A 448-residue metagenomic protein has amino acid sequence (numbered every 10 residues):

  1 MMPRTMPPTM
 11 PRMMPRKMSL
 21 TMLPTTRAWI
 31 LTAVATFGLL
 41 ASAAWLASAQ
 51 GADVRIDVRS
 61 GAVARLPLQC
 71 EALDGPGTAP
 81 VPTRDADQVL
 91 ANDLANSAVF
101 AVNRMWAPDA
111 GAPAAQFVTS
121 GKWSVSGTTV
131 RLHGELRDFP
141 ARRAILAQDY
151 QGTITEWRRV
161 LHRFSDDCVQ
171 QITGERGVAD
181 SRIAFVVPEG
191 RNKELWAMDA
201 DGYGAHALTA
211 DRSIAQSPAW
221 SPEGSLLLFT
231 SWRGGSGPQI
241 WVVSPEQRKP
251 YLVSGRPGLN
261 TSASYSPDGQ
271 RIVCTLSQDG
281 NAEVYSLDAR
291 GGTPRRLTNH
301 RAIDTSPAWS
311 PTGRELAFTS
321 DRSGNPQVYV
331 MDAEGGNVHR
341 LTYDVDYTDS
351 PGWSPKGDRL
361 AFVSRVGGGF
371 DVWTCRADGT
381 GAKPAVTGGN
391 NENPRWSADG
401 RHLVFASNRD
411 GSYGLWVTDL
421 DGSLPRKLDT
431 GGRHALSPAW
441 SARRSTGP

Functional and structural regions predicted by a protein language model:
T32-A44: Bacterial N-terminal signal peptides
R55-K122: Short beta-strand->alpha-helix linker/helix-N-cap micro-motif that forms a surface specificity/interaction loop
A110-D167: Amphipathic beta-strand/beta-sheet edge segments enriched in Tyr/Trp
T129-R131, R191-W196, S236-W241, N281-Y285 (+3 more regions): Structural motif
G177-A179, P222-E223, P267-D268, P311-T312 (+3 more regions): Residue-level detector of Asp-centered blade-edge/turn motifs that repeat once per structural unit in beta-propeller
I183, L227, G269-I272, G313-A317 (+2 more regions): Hydrophobic beta-strand positions that form the internal "hydrophobic ladder" of WD40/Gbeta-like beta-propeller blades
D199-I214, V243-T261, L287-I303, M331-Y347 (+2 more regions): Multi-bladed beta-propeller domains
